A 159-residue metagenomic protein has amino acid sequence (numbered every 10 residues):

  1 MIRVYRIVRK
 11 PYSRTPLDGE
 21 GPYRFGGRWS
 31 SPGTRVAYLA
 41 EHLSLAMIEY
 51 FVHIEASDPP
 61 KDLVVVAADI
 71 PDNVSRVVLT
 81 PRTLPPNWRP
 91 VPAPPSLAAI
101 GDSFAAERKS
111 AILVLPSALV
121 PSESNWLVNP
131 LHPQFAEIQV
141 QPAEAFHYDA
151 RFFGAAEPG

Functional and structural regions predicted by a protein language model:
I2-D18, S31, P59-G159: Active-site and NAD+-binding cores of ADP-ribose-processing enzymes
Y12, V52-E55: Generic secondary-structure signature for well-ordered alpha-helical cores
R24-W29, S57-D58: Short, flexible, solvent-exposed loop/turn segments with mixed acidic/basic and small polar residues
R28-H53, L127-L131: Extended catalytic/binding region for NAD+/ADP-ribose chemistry, centered on the ART fold
